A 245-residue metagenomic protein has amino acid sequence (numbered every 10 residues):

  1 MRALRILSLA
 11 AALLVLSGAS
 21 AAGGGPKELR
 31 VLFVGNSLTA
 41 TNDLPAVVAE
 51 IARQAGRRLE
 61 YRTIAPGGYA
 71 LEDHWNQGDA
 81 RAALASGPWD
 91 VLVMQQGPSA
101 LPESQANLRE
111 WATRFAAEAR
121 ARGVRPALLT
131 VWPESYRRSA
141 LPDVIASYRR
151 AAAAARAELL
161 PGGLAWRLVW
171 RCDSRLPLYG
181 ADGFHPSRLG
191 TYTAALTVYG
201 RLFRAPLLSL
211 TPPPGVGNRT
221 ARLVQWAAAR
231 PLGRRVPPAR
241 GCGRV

Functional and structural regions predicted by a protein language model:
M1-S8: Bacterial N-terminal signal peptides that target proteins for export
S8-S17: Bacterial N-terminal signal peptides
S17-G25: C-terminal region of N-terminal signal peptides and the immediate post-cleavage residues of exported proteins
P26, Q54-G56, A121, A154: Short, well-ordered coil/turn elements that cap or connect secondary structure elements
L29-L32, L38-W111: Conserved SGNH/GDSL esterase-like catalytic core that processes O-acyl groups on lipids and polysaccharides
N36-S37, S187: Ser/Thr-glycine-rich phosphate-binding loops at phosphate-binding pockets of nucleotides, nucleotide cofactors
R81-Y192, L196, G200-R201, P206-T211: Alpha-helical cap/lid subdomain in secreted, periplasmic, or secretory-pathway luminal O-acyl-processing enzymes
H185, L196-V245: Conserved catalytic region of serine esterases and O-acyltransferases that act on ester linkages in lipids
